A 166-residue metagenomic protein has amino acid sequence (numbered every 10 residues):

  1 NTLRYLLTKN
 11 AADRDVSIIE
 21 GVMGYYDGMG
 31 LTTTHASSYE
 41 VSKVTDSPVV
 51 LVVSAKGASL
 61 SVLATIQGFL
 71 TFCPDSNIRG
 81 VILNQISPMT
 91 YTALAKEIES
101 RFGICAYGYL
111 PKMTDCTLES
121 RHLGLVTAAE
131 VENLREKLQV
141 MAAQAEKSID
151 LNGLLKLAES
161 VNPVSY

Functional and structural regions predicted by a protein language model:
N1-T45, V53-G80, P88-A93: ATP-dependent carboxylate-amine ligase catalytic core
V49-V52, Y107-Y109: Short hydrophobic alpha-helical runs that function as membrane-insertion/retention elements
L60-Y166: Internal gly/pro-rich beta-alpha loop/helix module that stabilizes soluble enzyme cofactors or their anionic handles
